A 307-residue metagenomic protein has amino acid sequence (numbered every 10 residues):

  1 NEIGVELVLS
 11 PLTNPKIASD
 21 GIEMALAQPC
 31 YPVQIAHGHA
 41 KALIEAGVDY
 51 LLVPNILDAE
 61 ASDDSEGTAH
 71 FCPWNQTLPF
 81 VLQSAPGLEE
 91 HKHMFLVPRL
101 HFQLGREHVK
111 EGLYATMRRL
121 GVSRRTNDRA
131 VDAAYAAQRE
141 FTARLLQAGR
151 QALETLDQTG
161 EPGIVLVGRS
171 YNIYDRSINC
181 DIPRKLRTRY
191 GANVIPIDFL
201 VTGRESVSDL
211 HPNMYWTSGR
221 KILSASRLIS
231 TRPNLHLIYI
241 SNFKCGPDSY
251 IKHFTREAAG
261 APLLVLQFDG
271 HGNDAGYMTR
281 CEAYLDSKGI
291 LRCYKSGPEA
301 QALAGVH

Functional and structural regions predicted by a protein language model:
N1-H307: An N-terminal assembly and electron-transfer interface module characteristic of large anaerobic redox and radical
